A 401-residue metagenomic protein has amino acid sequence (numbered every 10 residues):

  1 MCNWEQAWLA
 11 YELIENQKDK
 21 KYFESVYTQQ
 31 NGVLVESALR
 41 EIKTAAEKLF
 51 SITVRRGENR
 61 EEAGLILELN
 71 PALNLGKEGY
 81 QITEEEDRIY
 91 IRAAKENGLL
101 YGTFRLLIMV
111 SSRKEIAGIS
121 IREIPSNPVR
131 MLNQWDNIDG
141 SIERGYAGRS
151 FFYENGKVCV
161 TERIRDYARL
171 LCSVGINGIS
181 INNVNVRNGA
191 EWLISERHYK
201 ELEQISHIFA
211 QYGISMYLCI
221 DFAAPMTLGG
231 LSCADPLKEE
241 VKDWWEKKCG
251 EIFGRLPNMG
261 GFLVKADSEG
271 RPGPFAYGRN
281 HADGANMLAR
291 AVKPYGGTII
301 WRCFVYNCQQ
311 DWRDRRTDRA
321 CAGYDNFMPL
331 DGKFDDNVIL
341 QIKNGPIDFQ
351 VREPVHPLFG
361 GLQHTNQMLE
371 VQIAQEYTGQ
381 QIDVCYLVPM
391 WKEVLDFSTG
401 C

Functional and structural regions predicted by a protein language model:
N3-L49, L73-L263, R290-K293, Q372-I373 (+2 more regions): Feature activates predominantly on carbohydrate-active enzymes
S51-L65: Short acidic low-complexity segments
V54-R56, L218, W301: A structural preference for short, hydrophobic beta-strand core positions in alpha/beta folds
E61, G76, S126, F334 (+1 more regions): A short, structural micro-pattern
A63-I66, R88-Y90, R130, V338-I339 (+1 more regions): Structural motif
L65-L73, D314-C321: Charged, often glycine-rich, active-site loop that binds/positions anionic groups
P71-A72, V186, A223-A224, S268-R271 (+1 more regions): Short, internal active-site loops enriched in acidic
E154, C233-C401: Catalytic-core regions of glycoside hydrolase
